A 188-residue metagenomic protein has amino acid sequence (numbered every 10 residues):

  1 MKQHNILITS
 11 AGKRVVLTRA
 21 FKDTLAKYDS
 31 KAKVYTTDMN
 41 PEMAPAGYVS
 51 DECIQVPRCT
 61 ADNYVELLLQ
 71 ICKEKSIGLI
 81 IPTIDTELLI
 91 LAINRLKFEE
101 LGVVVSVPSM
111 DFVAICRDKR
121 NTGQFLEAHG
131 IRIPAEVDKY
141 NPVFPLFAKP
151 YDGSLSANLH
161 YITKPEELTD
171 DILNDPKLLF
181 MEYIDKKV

Functional and structural regions predicted by a protein language model:
M1-S106: ATP-binding N-terminal substructure of ATP-dependent carboxylate-amine bond-forming enzymes
G12-R14, D85-E87, K139-Y140, P165 (+1 more regions): Short beta->alpha connector loops
P41, D152, D185: Short, glycine/acidic-enriched loop or turn micro-motifs at the edges of active sites
E42-S50, K139-F144, D170-L173: Short loop/helix-cap segments at secondary-structure boundaries that form the rim of catalytic
I84, P150, E182: Short secondary-structure boundary segments
E99-P165: A conserved helix-loop-beta module that forms one wall/lid of the active-site cleft in ATP-utilizing catalytic domains
T163-V188: Phosphate-binding site of ATP-dependent enzymes
